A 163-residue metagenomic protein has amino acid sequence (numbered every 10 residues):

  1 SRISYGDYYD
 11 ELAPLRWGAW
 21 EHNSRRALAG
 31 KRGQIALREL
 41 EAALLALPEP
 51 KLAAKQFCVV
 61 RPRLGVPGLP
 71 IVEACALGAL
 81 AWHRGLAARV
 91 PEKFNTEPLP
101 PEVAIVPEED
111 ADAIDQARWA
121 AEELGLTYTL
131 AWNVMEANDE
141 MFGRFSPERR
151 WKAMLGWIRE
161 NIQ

Functional and structural regions predicted by a protein language model:
S1-Q163: Short, glycine-biased loop/turn motifs at secondary-structure junctions and in low-complexity Ser/Thr/Pro-rich termini
